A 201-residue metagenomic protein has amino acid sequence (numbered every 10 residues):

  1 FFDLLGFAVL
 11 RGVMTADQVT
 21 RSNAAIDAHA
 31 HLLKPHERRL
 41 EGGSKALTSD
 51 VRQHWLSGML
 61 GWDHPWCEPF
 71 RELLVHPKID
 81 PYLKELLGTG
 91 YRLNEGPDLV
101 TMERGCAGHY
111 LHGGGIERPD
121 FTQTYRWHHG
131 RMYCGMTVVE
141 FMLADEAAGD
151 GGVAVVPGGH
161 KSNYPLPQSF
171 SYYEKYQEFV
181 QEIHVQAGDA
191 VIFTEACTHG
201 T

Functional and structural regions predicted by a protein language model:
F1-L5, R11-H128: Non-heme Fe(II)-dependent double-stranded beta-helix
G6-F7, G188: Catalytic palm active-site di-aspartate
V9-L10, T194: Phosphate-binding beta-loop-alpha motif at adenosine-nucleotide cofactor sites
M132-V138, L143-G200: Double-stranded beta-helix
